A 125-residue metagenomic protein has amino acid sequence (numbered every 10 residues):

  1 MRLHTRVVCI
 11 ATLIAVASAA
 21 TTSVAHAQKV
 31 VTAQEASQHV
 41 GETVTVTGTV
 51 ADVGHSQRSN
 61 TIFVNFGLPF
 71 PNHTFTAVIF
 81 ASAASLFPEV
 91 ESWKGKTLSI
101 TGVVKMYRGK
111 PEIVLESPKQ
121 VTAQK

Functional and structural regions predicted by a protein language model:
M1-R6: Positively charged n-region of N-terminal signal peptides that target proteins for export
V8-C9, G95: Short hydrophobic/aromatic segments of transmembrane alpha-helices and their interfaces
C9-A20: Bacterial N-terminal signal peptides
A20-K125: OB-fold and OB-like single-stranded nucleic-acid-recognition modules and their adjacent interaction interfaces
